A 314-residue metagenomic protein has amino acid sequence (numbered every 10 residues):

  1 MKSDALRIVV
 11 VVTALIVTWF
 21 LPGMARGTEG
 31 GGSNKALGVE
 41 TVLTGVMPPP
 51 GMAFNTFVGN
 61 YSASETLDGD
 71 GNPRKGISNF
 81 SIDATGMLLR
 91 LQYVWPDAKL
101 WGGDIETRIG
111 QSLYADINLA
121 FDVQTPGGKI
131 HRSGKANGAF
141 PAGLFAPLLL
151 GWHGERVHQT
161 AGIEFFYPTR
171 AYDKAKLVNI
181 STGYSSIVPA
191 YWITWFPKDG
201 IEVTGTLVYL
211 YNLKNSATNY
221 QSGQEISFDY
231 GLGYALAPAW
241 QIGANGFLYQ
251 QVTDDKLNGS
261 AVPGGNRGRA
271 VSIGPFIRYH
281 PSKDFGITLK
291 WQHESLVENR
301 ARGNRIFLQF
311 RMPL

Functional and structural regions predicted by a protein language model:
R26-G30, L43-G51, W95-I105, W152-Q159 (+4 more regions): Short loop/turn motifs that connect adjacent beta-strands in outer-membrane beta-barrel proteins
T28-S33, Y61-G86, D122-A136, L177: Surface-exposed strand-loop-strand hairpins of Gram-negative outer-membrane beta-barrel proteins
G31, P73-R74, S216-L314: Outer membrane beta-barrel transmembrane domains
K35, F54-S62, T107-L113, A161-Y167 (+5 more regions): Transmembrane beta-barrel strands of outer-membrane/channel proteins
T41-V42, P73-N79, G128-K135, D173-N179 (+3 more regions): Extracellular loop and loop/strand-boundary signature of outer-membrane beta-barrel proteins
T44, T56, L89-Y93, F145-L150 (+6 more regions): Residues on the lipid-exposed face of transmembrane beta-strands in outer-membrane beta-barrel proteins
A63-E65, Y114-A120, H153, F166-L177 (+4 more regions): Sequence/structural signature of outer-membrane beta-barrel proteins
S81-L89, G103, N137-L144, S181-I187 (+3 more regions): Residues that define the transmembrane beta-barrel architecture of outer-membrane proteins
